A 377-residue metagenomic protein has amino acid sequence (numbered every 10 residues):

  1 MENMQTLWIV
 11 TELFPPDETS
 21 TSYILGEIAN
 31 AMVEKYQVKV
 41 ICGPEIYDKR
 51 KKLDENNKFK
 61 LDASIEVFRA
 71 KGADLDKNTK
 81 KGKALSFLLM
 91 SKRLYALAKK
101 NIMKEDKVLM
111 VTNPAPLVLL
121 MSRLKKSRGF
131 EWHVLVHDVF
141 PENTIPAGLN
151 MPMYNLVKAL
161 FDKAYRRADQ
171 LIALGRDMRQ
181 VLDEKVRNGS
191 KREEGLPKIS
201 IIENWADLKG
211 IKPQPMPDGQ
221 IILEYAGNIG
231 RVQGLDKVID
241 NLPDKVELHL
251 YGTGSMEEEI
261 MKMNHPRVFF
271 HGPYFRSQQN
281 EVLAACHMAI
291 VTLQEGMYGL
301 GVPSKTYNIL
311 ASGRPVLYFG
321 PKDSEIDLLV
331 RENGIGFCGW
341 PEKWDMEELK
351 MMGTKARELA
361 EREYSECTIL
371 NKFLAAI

Functional and structural regions predicted by a protein language model:
M1-D62, Q170, I239-P243: N-terminal subdomain of nucleotide-sugar transferases
P44, V139, D177, I202-W205: Carbohydrate-associated surface elements
L119, R123-S127, P152-A173: Membrane-proximal helix-turn-helix segments that form the acceptor-binding/catalytic region of lipid-linked
E131-H133, E142-K163, L208, R231: Nucleotide-sugar donor phosphate/pyrophosphate-binding loop at the beta->alpha transition of glycosyltransferases
M216-Q233, I239-P243, H249: Conserved donor-binding/catalytic core segment of Leloir-type glycosyltransferases
Q233, F275-A284, A289-L310, V316-L328: Nucleotide-sugar-dependent
H249, E257-N280: Nucleotide-activated donor-binding/catalytic signature segment of Leloir-type glycosyltransferases, i.e., the conserved
P341-I377: A charged, aromatic-enriched C-terminal amphipathic alpha-helix characteristic of glycosyltransferases across folds
